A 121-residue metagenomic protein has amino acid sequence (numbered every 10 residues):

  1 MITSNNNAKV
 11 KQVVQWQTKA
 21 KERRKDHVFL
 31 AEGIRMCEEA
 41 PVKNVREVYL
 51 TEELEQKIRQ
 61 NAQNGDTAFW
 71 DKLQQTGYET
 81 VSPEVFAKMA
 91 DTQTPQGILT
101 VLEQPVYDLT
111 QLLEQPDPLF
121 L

Functional and structural regions predicted by a protein language model:
M1-Q93: N-terminal positively charged helical leader segments and presequences
D26-H27, G97, P118: Short, surface-exposed beta-edge/turn micro-motifs
D91-Q115: Acidic/glycine-rich phosphate/pyrophosphate-binding loops and surrounding catalytic core that coordinate Mg2+
Q115-L121: Internal active-site segments that recognize and position negatively charged phosphoryl groups and nucleotide moieties
